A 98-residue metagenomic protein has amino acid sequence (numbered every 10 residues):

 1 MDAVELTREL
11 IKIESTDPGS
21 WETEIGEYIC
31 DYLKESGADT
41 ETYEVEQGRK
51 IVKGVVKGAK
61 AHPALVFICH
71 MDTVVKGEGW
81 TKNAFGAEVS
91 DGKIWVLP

Functional and structural regions predicted by a protein language model:
M1-P98: Acidic/His- and Gly-rich active-site-bordering loop/insert found across diverse amide/peptide-bond hydrolases
